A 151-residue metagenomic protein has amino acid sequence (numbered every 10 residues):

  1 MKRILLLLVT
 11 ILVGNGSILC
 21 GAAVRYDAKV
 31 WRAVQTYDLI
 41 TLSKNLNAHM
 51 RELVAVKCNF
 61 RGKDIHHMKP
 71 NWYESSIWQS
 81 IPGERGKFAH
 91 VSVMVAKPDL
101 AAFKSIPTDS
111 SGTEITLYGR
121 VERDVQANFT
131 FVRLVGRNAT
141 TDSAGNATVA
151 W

Functional and structural regions predicted by a protein language model:
I4-V13: Sec-dependent N-terminal signal peptides
V13-L19: C-terminal segment of classical bacterial N-terminal signal peptides
G21-W151: OB-fold and OB-like single-stranded nucleic-acid-recognition modules and their adjacent interaction interfaces
